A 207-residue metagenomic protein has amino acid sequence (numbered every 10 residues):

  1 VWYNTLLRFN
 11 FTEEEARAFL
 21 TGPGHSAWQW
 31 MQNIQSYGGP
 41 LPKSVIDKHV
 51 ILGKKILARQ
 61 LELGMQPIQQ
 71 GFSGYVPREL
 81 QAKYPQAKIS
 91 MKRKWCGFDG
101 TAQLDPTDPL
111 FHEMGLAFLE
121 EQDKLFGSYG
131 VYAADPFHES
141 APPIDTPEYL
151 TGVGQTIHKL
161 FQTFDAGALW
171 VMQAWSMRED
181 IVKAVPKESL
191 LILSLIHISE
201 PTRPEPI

Functional and structural regions predicted by a protein language model:
V1-L195, S199: Aromatic-lined carbohydrate-binding surfaces of glycoside hydrolases
E200-T202, I207: Positively charged, low-complexity/disordered segments
